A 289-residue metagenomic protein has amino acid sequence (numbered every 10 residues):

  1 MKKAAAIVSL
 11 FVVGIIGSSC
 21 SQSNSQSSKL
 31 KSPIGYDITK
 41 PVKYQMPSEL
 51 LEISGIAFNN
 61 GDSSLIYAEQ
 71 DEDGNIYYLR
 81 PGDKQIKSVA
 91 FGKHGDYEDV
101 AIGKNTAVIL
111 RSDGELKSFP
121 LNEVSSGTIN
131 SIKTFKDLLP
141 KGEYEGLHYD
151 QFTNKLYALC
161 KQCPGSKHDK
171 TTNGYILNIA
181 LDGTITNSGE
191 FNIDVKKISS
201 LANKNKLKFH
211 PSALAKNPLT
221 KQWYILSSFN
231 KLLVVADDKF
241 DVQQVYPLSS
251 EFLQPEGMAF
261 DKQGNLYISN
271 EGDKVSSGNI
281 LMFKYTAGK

Functional and structural regions predicted by a protein language model:
M1-A4, I56: Positively charged n-region of N-terminal signal peptides that target proteins for export
A6-V13: Sec-dependent N-terminal signal peptides
V13-G14, K161: Single-residue recognition of alpha-helix boundary sites
I16-S19: C-terminal motif of bacterial Sec signal peptides marking the signal peptidase cleavage site
S21-K289: Sequence/structural signature of beta-propeller domains
